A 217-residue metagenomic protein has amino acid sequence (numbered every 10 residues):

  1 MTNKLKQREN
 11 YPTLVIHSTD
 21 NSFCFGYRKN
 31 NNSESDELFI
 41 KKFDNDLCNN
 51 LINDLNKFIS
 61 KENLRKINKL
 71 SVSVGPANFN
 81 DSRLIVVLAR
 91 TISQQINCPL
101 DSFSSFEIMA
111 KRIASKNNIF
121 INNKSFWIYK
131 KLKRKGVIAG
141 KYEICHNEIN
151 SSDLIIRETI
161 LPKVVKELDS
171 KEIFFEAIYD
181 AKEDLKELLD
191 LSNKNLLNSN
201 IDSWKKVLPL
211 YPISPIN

Functional and structural regions predicted by a protein language model:
M1-S35, D44, D101-N217: Oxyanion-binding and handling regions
C24-R28, L51, S82-R83: Short, glycine/acidic-enriched capping/hinge loops at junctions between secondary-structure elements
L38-F43, S73-F79, A177-Y179: A short glycine/serine-rich beta->alpha loop
I40-I59: N-terminal phosphate-binding loop and adjacent alpha-helix
L55, A89, A110: Generic structural marker for isolated residues within well-ordered, non-membrane alpha-helices of soluble domains
L55-K69: Phosphate/pyrophosphate-binding loops at sites that engage ATP/ADP/AMP, CoA/4′-phosphopantetheine, polyphosphate
R65-V74, E172-D180: Short glycine-rich phosphate-binding loop at a beta-alpha junction
K69-S105: DPxDG-like acidic metal-binding loop motif
